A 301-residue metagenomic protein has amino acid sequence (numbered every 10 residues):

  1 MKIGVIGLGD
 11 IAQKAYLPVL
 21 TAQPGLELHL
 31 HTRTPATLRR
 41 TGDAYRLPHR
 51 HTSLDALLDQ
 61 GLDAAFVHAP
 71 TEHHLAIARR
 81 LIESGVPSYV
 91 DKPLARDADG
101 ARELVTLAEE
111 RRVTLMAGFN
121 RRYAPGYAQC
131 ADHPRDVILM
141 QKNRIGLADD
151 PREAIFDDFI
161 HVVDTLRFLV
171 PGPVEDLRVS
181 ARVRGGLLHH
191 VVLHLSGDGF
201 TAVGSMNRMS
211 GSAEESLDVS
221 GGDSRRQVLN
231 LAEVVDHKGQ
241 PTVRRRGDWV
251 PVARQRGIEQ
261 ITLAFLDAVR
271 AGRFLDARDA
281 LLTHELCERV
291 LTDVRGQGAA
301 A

Functional and structural regions predicted by a protein language model:
M1-Y45: N-terminal Rossmann-like dinucleotide-binding module
A12, V90, L115-A117: Hydrophobic residues in well-ordered beta-strands that form the structural core
L30, A56, A64-F66, V113 (+1 more regions): C-terminal helix-rich "cap/oligomerization" subdomain common to oxidoreductases
L38, H74, A78, A101 (+4 more regions): A general structural signal for well-ordered alpha-helical segments in protein cores
Y45-Y89, P93-E103: Beta-loop-alpha module in the N-terminal Rossmann-like domain of NAD(P)-dependent dehydrogenases, especially those
A95-L147: A contiguous active-site-proximal alpha/beta segment in oxidoreductase catalytic domains
G146-E214: Rossmann-like dinucleotide-binding domain that binds NAD(P)(H)
F200-L263, D276: NAD(P)-dinucleotide binding in Rossmann-like oxidoreductases
